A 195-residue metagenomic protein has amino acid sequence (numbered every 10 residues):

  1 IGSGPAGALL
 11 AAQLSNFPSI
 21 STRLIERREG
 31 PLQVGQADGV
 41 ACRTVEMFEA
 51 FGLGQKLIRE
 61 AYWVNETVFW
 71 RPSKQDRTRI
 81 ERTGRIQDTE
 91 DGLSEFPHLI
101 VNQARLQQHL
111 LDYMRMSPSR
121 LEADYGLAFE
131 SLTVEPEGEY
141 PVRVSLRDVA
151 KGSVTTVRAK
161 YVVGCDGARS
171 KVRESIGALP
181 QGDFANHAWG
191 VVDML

Functional and structural regions predicted by a protein language model:
I1-L24, E29: N-terminal Rossmann-like FAD-binding beta1-loop-alpha1 element of flavoenzymes
G2-G7, K160, D166-G167: Conserved phosphate-binding and hydrolysis motifs of nucleotide-dependent enzymes
Q13-S21, D76, E135-Y140: Extreme N-terminal leader/targeting segments of oxidoreductases
Q33-R120, D124-G126, T133-E135: Active-site-adjacent segment of FAD-dependent monooxygenases/related oxidoreductases
G126-E130, D148-A150: Conserved SAM/SAH-binding loop
A150-Y161, C165: Core beta-strand elements of the Rossmann-like FAD/NAD(P) dinucleotide-binding domain in flavoenzyme oxidoreductases
G164-A178: Flavin (primarily FAD) binding-site architecture
